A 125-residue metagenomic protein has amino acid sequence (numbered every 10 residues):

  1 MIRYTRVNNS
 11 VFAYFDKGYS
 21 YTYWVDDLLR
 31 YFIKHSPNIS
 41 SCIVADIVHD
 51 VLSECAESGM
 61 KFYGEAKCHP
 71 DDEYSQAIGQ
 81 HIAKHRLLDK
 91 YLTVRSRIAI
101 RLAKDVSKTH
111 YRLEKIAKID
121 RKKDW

Functional and structural regions predicted by a protein language model:
M1-W125: Catalytic phosphate/metal-binding cores of nucleic-acid and nucleotide-processing enzymes, i.e., regions that mediate
